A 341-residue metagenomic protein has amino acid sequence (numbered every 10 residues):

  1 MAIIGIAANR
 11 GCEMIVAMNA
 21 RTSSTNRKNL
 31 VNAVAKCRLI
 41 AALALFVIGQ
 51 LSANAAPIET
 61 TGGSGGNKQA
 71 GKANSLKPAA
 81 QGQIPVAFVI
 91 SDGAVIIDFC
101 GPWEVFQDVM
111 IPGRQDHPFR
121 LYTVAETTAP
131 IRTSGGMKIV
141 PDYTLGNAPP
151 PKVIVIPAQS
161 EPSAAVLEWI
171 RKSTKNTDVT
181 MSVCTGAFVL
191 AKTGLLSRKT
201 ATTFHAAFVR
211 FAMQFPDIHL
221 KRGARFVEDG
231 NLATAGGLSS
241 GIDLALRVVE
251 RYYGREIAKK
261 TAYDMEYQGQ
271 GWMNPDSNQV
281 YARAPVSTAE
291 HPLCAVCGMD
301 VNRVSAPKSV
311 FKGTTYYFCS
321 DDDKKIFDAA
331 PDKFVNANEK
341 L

Functional and structural regions predicted by a protein language model:
I3-I6, T22: Intrinsically disordered, low-complexity, charge-rich segments with an acidic bias
G5-V16, N29-L30: N-terminal, intrinsically disordered, basic low-complexity segments enriched in Arg/Pro/Ser/Thr
N19-A41: Bacterial N-terminal signal peptides that target proteins for export
R38-Q50: Bacterial N-terminal signal peptides
N54-T180, A187-K192, R198, L220-R222 (+2 more regions): Extended, subdomain-level signal for the structured scaffold at the beginning of enzyme domains
L196-M213: Short, glycine-/small-residue-rich phosphate/pyrophosphate-handling segment
V209-Y252: A charged, well-structured terminal subsegment
